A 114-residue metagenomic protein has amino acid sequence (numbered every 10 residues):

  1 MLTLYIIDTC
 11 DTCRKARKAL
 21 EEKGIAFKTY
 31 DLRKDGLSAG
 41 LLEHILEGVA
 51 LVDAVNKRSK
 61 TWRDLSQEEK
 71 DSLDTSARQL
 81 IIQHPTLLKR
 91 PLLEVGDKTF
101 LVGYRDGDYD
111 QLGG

Functional and structural regions predicted by a protein language model:
M1-K23, F27-L32: Local sequence-structure signature of Cys/Sec-based thiol-disulfide redox active-site neighborhoods
L32-G114: Thiol/selenol-based redox catalytic cores and closely related redox-interacting motifs
